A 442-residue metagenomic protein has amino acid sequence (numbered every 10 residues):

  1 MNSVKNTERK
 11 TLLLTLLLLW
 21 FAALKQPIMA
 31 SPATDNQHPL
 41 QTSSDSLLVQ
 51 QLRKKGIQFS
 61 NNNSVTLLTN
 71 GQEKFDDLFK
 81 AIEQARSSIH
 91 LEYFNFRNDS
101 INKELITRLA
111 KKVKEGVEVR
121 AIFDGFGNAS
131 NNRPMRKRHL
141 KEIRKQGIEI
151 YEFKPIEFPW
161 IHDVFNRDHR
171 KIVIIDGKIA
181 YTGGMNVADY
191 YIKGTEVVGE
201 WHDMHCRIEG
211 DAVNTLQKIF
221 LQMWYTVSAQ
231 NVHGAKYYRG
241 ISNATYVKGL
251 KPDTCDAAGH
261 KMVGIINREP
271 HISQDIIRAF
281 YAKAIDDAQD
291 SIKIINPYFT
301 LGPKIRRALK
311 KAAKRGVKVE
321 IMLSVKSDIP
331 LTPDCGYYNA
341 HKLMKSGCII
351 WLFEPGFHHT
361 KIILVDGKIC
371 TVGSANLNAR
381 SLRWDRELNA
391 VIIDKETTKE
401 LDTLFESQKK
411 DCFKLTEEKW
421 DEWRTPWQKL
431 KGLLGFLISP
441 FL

Functional and structural regions predicted by a protein language model:
N2-L13: Bacterial N-terminal signal peptides that target proteins for export
T11, A22-L442: Charged, low-complexity intrinsically disordered terminal segments
L16-L19: Hydrophobic alpha-helical topogenic segments used for membrane insertion/localization
